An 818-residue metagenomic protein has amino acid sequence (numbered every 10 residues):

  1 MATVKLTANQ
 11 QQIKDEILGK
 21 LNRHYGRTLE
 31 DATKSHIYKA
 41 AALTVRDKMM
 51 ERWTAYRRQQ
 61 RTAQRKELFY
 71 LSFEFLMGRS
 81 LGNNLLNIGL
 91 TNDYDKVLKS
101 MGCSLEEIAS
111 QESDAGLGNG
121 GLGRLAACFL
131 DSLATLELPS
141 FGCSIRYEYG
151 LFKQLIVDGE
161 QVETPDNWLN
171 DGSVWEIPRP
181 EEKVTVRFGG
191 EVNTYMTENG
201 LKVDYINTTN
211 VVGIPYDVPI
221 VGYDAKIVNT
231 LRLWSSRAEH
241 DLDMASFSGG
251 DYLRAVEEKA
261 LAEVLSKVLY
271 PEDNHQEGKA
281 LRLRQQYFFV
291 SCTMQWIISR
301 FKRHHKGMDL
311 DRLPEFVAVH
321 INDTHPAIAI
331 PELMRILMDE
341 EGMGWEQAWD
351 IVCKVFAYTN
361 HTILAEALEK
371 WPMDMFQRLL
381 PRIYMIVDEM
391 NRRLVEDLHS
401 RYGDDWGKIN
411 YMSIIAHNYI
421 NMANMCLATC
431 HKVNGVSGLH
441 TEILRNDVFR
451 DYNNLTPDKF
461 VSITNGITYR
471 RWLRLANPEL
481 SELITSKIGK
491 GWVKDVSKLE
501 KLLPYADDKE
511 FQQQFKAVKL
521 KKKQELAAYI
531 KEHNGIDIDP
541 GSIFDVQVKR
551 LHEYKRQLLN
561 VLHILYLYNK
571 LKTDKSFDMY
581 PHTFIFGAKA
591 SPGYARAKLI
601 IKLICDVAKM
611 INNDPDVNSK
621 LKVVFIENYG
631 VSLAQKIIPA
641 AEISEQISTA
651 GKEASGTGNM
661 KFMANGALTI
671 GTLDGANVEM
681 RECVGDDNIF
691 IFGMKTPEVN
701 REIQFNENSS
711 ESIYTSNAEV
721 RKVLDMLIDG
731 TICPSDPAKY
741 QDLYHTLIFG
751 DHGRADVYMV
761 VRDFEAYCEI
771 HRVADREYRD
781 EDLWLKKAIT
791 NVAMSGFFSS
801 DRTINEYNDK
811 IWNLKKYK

Functional and structural regions predicted by a protein language model:
M1-K818: A conserved ligand/cofactor-binding region detector
